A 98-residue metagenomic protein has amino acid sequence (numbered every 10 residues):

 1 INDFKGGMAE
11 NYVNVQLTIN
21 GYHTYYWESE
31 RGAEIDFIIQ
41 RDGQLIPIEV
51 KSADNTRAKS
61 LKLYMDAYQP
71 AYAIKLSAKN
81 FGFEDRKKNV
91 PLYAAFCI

Functional and structural regions predicted by a protein language model:
I1-I98: A cross-kingdom feature that marks ATP-driven nucleic-acid transaction machinery
